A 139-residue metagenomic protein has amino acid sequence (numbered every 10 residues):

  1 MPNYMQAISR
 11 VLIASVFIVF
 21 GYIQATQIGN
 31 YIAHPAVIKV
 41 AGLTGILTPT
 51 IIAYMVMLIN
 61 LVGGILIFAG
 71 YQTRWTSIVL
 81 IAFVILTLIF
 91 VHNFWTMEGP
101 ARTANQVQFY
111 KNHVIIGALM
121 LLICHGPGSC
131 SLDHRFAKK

Functional and structural regions predicted by a protein language model:
M1-A33, I46-V62, A69-K139: Extended, low-polarity transmembrane helix blocks
V37-I46: Extracytosolic (periplasmic/ER-lumenal) interhelical loops and adjacent juxtamembrane/interface segments of multi-pass
